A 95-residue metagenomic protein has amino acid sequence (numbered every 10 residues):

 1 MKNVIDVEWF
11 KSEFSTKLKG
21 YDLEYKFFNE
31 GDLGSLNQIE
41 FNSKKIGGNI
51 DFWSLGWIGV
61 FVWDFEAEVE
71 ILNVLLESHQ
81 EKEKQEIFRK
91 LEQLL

Functional and structural regions predicted by a protein language model:
M1-K44, E66-E77, E81-K82: Negatively charged, low-complexity tracts enriched in Asp/Glu with abundant Ser/Thr
G47-G48: Histidine-centered metal-chelating micro-motifs
D51-L55: Short beta-strand micro-motifs enriched in acidic
G59-F65: Short, surface-exposed beta-strand/strand-loop-strand elements in extracellular ectodomains
K84-L95: Divalent cation-coordinating acidic motifs and surrounding scaffolds that mediate Ca2+/Mg2+/Mn2+/Zn2+-dependent binding
